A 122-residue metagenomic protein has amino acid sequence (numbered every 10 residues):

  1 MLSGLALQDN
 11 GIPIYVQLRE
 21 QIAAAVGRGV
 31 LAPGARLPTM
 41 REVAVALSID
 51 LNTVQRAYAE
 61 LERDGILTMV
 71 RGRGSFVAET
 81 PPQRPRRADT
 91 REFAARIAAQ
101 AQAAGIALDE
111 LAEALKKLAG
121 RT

Functional and structural regions predicted by a protein language model:
M1-R36, E42, A88-T122: Extreme N-terminal segment that seeds HTH/winged-HTH DNA-binding domains in transcriptional regulators
V30-A35, E60-G72, A78-E79: Beta-hairpin "wing" of winged helix-turn-helix
R36-L67: N-terminal helix-turn-helix
A46-L47, P82, R121-T122: Short secondary-structure transition/capping segments
L61, R84, L118: The DNA-recognition helices of helix-turn-helix-type DNA-binding domains
G74-S75, L115: Conserved beta-strand edge residues that scaffold enzyme active sites
T80-R84, D89: Terminal helix-turn-helix DNA-binding modules in bacterial transcription factors
